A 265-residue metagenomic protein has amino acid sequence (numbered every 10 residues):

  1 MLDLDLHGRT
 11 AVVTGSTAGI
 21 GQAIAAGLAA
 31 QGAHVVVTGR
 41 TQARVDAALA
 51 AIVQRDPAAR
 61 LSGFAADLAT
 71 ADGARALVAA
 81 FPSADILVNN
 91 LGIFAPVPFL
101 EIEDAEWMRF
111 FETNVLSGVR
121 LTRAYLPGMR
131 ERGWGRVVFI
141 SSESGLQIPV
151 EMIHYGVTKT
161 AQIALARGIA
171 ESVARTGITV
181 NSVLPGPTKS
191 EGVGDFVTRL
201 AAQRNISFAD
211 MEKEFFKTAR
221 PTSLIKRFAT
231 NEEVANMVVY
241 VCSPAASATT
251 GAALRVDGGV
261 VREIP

Functional and structural regions predicted by a protein language model:
M1-L2, Q147, V238-V239, T250-P265: Short C-terminal tail/terminal secondary-structure segment of NAD(P)H-dependent dehydrogenase/reductase domains
T10, T17-A18: Conserved glycine-rich cofactor-binding loop
P98-F99, E106-F111, A219: Substrate-binding pocket helix/loop in short-chain dehydrogenase/reductase
T122, T158, A166: Active-site helix of classical SDR
P127, E171-S172: Alpha-helical segment proximal to the catalytic Tyr-Lys
S142: Residue(s) in the substrate-gating loop at a strand-loop-helix junction that position the organic substrate next
A174, T179, T249-G251: Short, small/polar-rich loop/turn modules that mediate ligand/substrate recognition or access, typified
